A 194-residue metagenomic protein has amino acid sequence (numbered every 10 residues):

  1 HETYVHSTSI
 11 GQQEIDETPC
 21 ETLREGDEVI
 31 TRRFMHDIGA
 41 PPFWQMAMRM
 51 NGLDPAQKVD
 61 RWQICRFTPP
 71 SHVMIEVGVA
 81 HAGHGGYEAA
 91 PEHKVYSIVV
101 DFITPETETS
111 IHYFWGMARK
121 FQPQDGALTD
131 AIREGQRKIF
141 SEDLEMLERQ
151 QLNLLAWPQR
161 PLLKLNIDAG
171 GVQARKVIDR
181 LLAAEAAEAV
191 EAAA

Functional and structural regions predicted by a protein language model:
H1-A194: C-terminal catalytic domain of Rieske-type non-heme iron oxygenases
